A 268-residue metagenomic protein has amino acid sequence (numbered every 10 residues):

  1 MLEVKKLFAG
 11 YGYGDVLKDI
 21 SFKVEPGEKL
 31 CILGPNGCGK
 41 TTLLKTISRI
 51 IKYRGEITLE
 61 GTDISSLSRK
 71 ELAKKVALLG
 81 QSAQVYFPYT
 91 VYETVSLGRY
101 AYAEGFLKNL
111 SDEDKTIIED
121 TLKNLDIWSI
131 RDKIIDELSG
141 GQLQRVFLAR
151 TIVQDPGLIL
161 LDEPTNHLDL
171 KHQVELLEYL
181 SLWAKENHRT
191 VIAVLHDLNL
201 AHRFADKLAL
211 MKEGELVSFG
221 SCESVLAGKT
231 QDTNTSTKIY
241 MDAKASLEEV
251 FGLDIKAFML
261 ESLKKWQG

Functional and structural regions predicted by a protein language model:
L33-P35: The feature captures the beta-strand-to-loop junction immediately N-terminal to the Walker
S48: Helix-to-loop junction immediately C-terminal to a conserved catalytic motif
G55-D63, L72: Conserved ABC transporter NBD signature motif
I134-L138, Q142: Conserved ABC ATPase signature
I159-E163: Catalytic Walker B motif of ABC-type/P-loop ATPase nucleotide-binding domains
E213-G214: Conserved ABC ATPase "signature" C-loop
F219-G220: ABC ATPase "signature
